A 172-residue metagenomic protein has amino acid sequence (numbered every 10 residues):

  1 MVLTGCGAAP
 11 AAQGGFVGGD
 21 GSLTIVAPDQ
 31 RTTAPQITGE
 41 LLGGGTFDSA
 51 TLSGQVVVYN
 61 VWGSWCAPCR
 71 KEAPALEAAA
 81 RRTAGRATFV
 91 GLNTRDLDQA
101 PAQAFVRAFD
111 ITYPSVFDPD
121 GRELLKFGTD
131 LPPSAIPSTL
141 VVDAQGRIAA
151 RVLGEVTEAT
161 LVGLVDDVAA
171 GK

Functional and structural regions predicted by a protein language model:
M1-T38, K172: N-terminal targeting signals for export/organelle localization
D20, T46, Q99, D120-L124 (+1 more regions): Structural motif corresponding to alpha-helix initiation and N-cap regions
P35, V57, I136-P137: Short loop/turn microsegments at loop-to-beta-strand junctions
L42-G43, L52, A144: Short, ordered coil/turn segments that flank beta-strands lining enzyme active or ligand-binding pockets
T46-R70, L76, F89: Short active-site neighborhood of thiol/selenol oxidoreductases, capturing the structured segment around
R70-F109, P119-K126: Structural microenvironment flanking redox-active thiols in thiol-disulfide oxidoreductases
A104-T112, P119-K172: Thiol/disulfide oxidoreductase modules built on the thioredoxin-like
